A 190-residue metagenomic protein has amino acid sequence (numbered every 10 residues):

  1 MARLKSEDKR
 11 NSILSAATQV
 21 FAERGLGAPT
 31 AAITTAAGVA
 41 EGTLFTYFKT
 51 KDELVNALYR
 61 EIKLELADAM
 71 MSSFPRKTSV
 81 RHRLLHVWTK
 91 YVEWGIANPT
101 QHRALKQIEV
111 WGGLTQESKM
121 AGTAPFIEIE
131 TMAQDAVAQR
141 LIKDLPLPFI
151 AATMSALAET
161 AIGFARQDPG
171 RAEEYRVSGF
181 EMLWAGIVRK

Functional and structural regions predicted by a protein language model:
M1-R24, T30-A36, E53-N56: Basic, helix-initiating cap at the start of DNA-binding domains
L26-G27, I142: Conserved hydrophobic residue
G38, R60-A67: Short, basic, alpha-helical segments at the C-terminal edge of helix-turn-helix-like DNA-binding modules
G38-F48: Short hydrophobic/aromatic patch on the recognition helix
F48, V55-I62: Alpha-helical DNA-contacting segments of helix-turn-helix folds
A57, M71-A97, I150-M154: Hydrophobic alpha-helical connector segments
L64-A67, L114-Q139, P148-A152: Amphipathic alpha-helical packing segments from all-alpha helical-bundle domains
R103-Q107, V137-M182: Hydrophobic/aromatic-rich alpha-helical bundle segments in the mid-to-C-terminal region
